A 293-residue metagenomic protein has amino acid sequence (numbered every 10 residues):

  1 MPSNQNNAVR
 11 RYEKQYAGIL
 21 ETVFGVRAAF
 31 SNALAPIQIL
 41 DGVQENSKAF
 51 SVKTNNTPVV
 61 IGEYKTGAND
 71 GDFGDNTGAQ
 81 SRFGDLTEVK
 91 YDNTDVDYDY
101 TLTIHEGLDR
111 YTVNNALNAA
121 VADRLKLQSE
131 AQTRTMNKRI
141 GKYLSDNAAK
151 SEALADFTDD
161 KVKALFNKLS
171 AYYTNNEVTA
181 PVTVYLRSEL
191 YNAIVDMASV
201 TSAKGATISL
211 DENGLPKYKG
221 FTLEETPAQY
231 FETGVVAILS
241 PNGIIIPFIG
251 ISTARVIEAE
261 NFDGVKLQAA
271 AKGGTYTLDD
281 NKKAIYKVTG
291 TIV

Functional and structural regions predicted by a protein language model:
P2-A17, E21-A35, Q44-I61, S199-V293: Sequence/fold signature of self-assembling virion shell proteins
R11, D123, L127, A131 (+2 more regions): Alpha-helix boundary/N-cap detector
E21-Y100: Assembly/oligomerization interface modules of large self-assembling protein complexes
E88-E152, D263-A271: Long, contiguous amphipathic alpha-helices that act as assembly "spine/axial" helices in icosahedral shell and virion
T101-R110, V184-L190, G220, I238-S240 (+1 more regions): Helix N-cap / beta->alpha transition motif
K126-E130, R134, A171, K217-E224: N-terminal short leaders/motifs
D146-K219: Extended, solvent-exposed, turn-rich assembly/linker loops in the middle of proteins
